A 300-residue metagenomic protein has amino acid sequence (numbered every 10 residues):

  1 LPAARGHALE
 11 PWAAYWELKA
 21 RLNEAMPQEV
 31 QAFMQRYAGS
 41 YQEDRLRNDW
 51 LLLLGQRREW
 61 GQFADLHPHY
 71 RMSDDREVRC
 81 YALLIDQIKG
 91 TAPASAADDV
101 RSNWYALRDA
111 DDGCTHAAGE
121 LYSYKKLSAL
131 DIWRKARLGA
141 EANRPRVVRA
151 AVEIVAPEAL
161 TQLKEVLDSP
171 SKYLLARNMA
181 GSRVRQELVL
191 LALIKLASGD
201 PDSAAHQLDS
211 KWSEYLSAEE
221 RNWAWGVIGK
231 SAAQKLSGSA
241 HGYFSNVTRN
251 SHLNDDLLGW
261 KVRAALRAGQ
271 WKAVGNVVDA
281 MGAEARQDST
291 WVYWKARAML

Functional and structural regions predicted by a protein language model:
L1-P2, V30-M34, F63-H67, A97-W104 (+4 more regions): Inward-facing hydrophobic residues that define packing positions of alpha-helical scaffold repeats
R5-A14, E24-A25, A38-N48, R57-Q62 (+13 more regions): Generic helix N-cap/helix-start motif at coil->alpha-helix transitions
A14, L22, V262-V277: Extended non-membrane alpha-helical scaffolds
W16, A20, L53, A82-D86 (+5 more regions): Residue-level signature for tetratricopeptide repeat
F33, R57, F63-L66, E77 (+5 more regions): Alpha-helical protein-protein interaction scaffolds
D86, W104, D200-P201, H206-D209 (+1 more regions): Non-transmembrane, interaction-prone alpha-helical and coil segments associated with secretion and export
K89, A142, G199, R267-A268: Charged, alpha-helical scaffolding/interaction elements associated with membrane systems
I154, Q186-K211: Membrane-embedded hairpin module used as a gating/binding unit in multi-pass transport and secretion proteins
